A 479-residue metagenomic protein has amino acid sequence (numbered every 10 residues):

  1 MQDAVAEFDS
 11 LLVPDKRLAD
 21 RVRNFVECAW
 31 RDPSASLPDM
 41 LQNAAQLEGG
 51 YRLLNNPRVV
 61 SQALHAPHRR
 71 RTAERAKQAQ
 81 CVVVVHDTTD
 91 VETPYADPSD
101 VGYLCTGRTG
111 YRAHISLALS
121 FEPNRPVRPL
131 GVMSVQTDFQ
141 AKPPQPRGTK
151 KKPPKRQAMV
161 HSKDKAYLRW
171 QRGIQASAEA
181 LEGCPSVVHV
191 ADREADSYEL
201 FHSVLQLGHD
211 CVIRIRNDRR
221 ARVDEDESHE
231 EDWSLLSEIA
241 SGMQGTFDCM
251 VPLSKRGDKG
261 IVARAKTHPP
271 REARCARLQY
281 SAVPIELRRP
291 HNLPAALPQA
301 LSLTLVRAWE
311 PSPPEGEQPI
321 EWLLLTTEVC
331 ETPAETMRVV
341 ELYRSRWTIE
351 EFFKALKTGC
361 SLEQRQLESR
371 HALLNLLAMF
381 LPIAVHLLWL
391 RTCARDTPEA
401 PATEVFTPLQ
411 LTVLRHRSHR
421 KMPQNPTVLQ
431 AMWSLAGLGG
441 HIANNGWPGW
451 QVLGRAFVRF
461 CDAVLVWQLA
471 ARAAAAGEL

Functional and structural regions predicted by a protein language model:
M1-S99, G107-Y111, L117-L479: Single, function-defining residue in the core of a domain
G102: Surface-exposed, glycine/proline- and aromatic-rich loop segments on solvent-exposed faces across compartments
